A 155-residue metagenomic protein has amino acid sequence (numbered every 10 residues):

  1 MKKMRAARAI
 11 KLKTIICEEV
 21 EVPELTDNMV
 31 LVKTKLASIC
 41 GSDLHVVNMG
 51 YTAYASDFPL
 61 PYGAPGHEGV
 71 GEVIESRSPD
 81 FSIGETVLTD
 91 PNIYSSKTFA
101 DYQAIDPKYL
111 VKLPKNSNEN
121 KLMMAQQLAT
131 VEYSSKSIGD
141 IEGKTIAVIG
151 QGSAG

Functional and structural regions predicted by a protein language model:
R5, M29-L31, T145: Residues that mark the start of a beta-strand
K13-E18, G41-S42, S82: Short N-terminal binding/cap micro-motifs at the start of the first secondary-structure element
E18, E85, A100-D101: Extracytoplasmic/periplasmic beta-strand context in beta-sandwich domains, especially the cupredoxin/COX2 CuA-binding
P23-S38, T52-I93, N116: Glycine-rich beta-strand-centered segment in the early N-terminal region that forms part of a ligand/cofactor-binding
H45-T52: Short Gly/aromatic-enriched secondary-structure transition segments
H67, D90-I149: NAD(P)H dinucleotide-binding glycine-rich loop of Rossmann-like/cofactor-binding domains, especially the beta1-alpha1
G155: N-terminal Rossmann-fold NAD(P) dinucleotide-binding loop
